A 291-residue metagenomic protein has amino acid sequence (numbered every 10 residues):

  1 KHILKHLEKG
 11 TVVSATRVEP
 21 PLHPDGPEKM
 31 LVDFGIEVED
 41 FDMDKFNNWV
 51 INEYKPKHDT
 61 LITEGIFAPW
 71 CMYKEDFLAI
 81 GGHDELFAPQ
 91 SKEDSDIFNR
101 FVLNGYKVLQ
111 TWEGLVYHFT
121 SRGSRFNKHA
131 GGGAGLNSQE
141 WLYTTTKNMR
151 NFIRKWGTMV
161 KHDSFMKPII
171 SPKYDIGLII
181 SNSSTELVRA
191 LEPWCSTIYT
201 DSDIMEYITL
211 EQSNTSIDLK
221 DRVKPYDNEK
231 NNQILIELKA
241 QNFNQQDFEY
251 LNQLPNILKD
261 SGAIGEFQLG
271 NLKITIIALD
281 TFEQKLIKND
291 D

Functional and structural regions predicted by a protein language model:
K1-F41, K107, N256-S261, F267: Conserved donor NDP-sugar-binding/catalytic core segment of glycosyltransferases
H2, D96-R100, K147, N151: Alpha-helical elements of Rossmann-like donor-binding domains used by nucleotide-donor carbohydrate transfer enzymes
P20, A88, T111-L136: Active-site donor/metal-binding and catalytic loop motifs of nucleotide-sugar-dependent glycosylation enzymes
E37-E75, Q139: A recurrent flexible, glycine/aromatic-enriched loop bordering the glycosyltransferase active site that acts as
P56-K57, E75, S91, D96-F98 (+2 more regions): Non-catalytic N-terminal targeting/anchoring module and adjacent flexible stem/linker that precedes the structured
E64-G81, F87-L115: A short, conserved alpha-helix in the catalytic core of glycosyltransferases
F126-D163: Catalytic core of nucleotide-sugar-dependent glycosyltransferases
W156-L178: Basic/Trp-rich segment in TM-proximal cytosolic loops or flexible interdomain/linker regions
